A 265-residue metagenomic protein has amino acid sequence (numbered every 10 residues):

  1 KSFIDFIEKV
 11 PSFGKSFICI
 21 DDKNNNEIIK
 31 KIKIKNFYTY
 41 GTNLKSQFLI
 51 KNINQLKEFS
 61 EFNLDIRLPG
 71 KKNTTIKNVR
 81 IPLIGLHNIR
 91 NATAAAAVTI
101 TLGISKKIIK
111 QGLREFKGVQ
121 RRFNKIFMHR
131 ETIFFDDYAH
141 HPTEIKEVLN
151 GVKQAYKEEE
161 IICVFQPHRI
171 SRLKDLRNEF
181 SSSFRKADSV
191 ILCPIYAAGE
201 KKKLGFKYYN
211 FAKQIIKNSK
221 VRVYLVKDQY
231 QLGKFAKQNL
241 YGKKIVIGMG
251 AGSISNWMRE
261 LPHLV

Functional and structural regions predicted by a protein language model:
K1-F134, K213-I216, R222: Acidic, Mg2+-coordinating active-site environments of NTP-dependent enzymes
G14, D188, K244: Glycine-centered, small-residue-biased loops immediately flanking beta-strands in adenine/cofactor-binding cores
I18, T39, C163-F165, L192 (+1 more regions): Structural beta-sheet core signal
N26-I29, L49, L173-K174, K201-K202 (+2 more regions): Short glycine-/acidic-enriched loop or helix-start segments at secondary-structure transitions that form or flank
V119, T143, N150-N218: Active-site beta-alpha connecting loops in nucleotide-dependent enzymes
F134-H140: Switch II (G3) loop of P-loop NTPases
V223-D228: Short acidic-hydrophobic, aromatic-tinged amphipathic segments that line or gate anion-handling sites
Q231-P262: A glycine-rich beta-strand to alpha-helix segment that forms a phosphate/ribose-binding loop at ligand/cofactor sites
